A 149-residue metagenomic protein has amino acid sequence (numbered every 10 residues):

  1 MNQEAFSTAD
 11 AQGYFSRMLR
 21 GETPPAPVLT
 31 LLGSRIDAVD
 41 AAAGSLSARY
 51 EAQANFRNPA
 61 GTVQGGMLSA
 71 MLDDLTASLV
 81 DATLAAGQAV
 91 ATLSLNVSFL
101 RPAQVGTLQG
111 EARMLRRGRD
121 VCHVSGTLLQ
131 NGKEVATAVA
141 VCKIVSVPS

Functional and structural regions predicted by a protein language model:
M1-S149: Terminal targeting signals and extreme-terminal segments of soluble enzymes
